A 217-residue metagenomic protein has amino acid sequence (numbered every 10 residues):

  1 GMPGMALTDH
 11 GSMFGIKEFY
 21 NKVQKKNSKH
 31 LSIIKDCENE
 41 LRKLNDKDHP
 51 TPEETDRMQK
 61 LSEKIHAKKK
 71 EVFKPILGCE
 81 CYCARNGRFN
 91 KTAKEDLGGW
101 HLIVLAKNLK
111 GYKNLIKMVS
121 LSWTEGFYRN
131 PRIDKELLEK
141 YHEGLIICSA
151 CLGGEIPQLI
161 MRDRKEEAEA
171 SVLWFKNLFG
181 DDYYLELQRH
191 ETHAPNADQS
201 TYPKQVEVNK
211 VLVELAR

Functional and structural regions predicted by a protein language model:
G1-R217: Phosphodiester-processing cores and adjacent nucleic acid-binding clamps
